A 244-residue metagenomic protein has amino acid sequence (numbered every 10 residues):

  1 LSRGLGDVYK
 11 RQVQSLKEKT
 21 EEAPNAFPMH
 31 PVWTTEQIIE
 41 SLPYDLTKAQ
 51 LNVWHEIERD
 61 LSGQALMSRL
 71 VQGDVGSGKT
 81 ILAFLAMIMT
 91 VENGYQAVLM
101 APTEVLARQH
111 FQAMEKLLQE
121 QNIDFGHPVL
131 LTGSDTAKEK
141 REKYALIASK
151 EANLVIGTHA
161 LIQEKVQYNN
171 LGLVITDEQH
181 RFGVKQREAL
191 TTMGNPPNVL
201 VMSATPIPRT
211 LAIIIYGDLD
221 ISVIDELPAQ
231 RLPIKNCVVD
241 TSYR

Functional and structural regions predicted by a protein language model:
L1-L5, Y9: Single conserved hydrophobic/aromatic residue that forms the stacking wall/gate of nucleotide- or nucleobase-binding
G6-D7, Q50, I156: A residue-level signal for conserved active-site and pocket-lining positions in enzyme catalytic cores
K10-V13, E18, E22-H30: OB-fold/S1-family RNA-binding modules
Q12-L16, Y44, G63, E120: A structural signal for alpha-helix termini and helix-coil/disorder junctions
E21-N25, H55, S62, L66-R244: Inter-lobe coupling/hinge segments of SF2-like helicase ATPases
A26-L70: Conserved pre-motif I regulatory segment
